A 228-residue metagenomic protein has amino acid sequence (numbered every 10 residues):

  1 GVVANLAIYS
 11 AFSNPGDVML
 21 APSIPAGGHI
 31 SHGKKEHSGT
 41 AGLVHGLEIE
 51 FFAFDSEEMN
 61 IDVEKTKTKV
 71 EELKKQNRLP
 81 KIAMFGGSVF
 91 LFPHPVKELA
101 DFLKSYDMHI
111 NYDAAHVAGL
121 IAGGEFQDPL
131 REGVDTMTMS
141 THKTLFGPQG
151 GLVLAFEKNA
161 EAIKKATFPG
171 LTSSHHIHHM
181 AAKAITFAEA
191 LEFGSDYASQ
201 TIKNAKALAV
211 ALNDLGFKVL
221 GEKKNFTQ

Functional and structural regions predicted by a protein language model:
V2-G216: Conserved PLP-enzyme active-site core in the AAT-like
S174, V219-K224: Short beta-strand
A205-K206, E222-Q228: Conserved glycine-rich beta-strand-loop-beta hairpin in the small C-terminal domain of fold type I
